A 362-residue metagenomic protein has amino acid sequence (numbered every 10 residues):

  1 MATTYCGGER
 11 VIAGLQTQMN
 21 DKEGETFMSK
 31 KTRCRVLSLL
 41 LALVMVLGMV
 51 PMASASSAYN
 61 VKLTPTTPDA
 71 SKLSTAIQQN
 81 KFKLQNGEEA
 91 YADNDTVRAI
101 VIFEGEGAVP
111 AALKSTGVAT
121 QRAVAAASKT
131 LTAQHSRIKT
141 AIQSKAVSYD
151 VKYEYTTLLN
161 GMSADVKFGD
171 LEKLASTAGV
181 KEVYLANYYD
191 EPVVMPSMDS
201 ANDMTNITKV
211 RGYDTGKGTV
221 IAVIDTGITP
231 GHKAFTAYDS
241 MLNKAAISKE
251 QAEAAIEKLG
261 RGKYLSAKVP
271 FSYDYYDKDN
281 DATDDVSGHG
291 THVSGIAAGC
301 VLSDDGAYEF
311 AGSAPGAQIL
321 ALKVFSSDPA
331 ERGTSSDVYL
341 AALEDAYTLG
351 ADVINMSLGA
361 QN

Functional and structural regions predicted by a protein language model:
T4-F27: Short, Lys/Arg-enriched N-terminal segments with co-localized hydrophobic residues within the first ~10-30 amino acids
S29-L39: Bacterial N-terminal signal peptides that target proteins for export
L41-M49: Hydrophobic core
P51-A55: Sec/Tat signal peptide C-region and signal peptidase I cleavage site
S56-A58, N94, A112, K209-S335 (+2 more regions): Subtilisin-like serine protease catalytic core
S57-P192: Inhibitory N-terminal propeptides of secreted protease zymogens
A341-Y347, N362: Hydrophobic, small-residue-rich alpha-helical packing segments that form membrane-like cores
